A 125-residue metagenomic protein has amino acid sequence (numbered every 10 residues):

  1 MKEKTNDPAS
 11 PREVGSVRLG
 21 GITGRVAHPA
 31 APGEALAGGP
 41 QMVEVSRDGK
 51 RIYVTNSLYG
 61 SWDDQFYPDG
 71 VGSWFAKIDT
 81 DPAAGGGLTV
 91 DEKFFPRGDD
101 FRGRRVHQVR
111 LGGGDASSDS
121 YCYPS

Functional and structural regions predicted by a protein language model:
M1-S125: Feature marking well-ordered beta-strand scaffolds used for ligand recognition
